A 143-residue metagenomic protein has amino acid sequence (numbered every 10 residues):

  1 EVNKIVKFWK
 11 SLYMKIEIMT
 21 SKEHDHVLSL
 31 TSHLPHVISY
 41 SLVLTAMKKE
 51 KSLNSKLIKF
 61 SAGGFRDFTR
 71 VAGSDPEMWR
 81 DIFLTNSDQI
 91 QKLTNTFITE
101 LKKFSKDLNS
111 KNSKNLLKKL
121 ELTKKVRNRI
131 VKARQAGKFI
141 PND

Functional and structural regions predicted by a protein language model:
E1-R70: Internal alpha-helical scaffold of NAD(P)-dependent oxidoreductase catalytic cores
K7, S11, K103-K106, K125: A generic structural signal for well-ordered alpha-helical segments enriched in polar/charged residues
H33-H36, L122, V126-R129: Alpha-helical scaffold segments in carbohydrate-active enzymes
S41, E50-S52, K103-F104, K114-L116 (+1 more regions): Short, intrinsically disordered/low-complexity patches at protein termini and at juxtamembrane boundaries
L44-M47, T99, S110-N112, A136: Short, surface-exposed, polar/charged, turn-prone segments marking secondary-structure boundaries
N54-L122: Interdomain hinge/lid region at the active-site interface of Rossmann-like NAD(P)-dependent oxidoreductases
N128-D143: Long, positively charged, glycine-interspersed low-complexity recognition regions
